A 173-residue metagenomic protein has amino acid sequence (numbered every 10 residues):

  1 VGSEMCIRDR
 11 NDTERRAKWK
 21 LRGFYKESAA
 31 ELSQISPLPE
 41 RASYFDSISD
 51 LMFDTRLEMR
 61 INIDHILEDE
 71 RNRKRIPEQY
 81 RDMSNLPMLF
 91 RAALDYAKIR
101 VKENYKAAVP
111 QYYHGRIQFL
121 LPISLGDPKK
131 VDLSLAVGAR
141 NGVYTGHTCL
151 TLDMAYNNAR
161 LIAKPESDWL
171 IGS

Functional and structural regions predicted by a protein language model:
G2-I7: Short, small-residue-biased leader/transition segments that mark boundaries at the very start of proteins
R8, A107-P110, V137: Assembly/interface hotspot detector across virion components, adhesins/toxins, and nucleic-acid enzymes
K18-P128: Long, positively charged binding patches that form subdomain-scale interaction surfaces for polyanionic ligands
R116-S173: Compact beta-sheet-dominated globular domain cores
